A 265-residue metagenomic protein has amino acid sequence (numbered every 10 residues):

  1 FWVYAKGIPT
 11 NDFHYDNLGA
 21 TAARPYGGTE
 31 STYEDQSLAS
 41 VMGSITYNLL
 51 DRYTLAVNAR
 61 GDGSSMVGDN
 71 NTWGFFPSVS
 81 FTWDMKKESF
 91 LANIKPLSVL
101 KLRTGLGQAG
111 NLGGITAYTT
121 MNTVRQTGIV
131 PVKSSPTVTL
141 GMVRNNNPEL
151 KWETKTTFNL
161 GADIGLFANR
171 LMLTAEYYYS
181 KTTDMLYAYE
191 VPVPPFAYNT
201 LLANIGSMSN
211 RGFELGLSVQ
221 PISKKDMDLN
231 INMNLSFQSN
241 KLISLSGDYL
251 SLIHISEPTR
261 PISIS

Functional and structural regions predicted by a protein language model:
F1-L252: Extracellular/periplasmic, surface-exposed regions of secreted and cell-surface proteins
I253-S265: Single conserved hydrophobic/aromatic residue that forms the stacking wall/gate of nucleotide- or nucleobase-binding
